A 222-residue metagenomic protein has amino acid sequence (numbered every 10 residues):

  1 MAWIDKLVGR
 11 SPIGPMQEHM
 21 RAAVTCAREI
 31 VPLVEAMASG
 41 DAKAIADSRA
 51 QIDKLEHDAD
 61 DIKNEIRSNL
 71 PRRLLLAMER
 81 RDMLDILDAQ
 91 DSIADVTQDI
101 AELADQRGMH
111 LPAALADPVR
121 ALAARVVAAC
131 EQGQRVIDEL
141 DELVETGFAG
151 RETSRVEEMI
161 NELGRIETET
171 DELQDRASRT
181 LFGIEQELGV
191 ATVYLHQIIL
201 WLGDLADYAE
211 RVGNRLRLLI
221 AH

Functional and structural regions predicted by a protein language model:
M1-H222: Cytosolic, long alpha-helical scaffolding segments
